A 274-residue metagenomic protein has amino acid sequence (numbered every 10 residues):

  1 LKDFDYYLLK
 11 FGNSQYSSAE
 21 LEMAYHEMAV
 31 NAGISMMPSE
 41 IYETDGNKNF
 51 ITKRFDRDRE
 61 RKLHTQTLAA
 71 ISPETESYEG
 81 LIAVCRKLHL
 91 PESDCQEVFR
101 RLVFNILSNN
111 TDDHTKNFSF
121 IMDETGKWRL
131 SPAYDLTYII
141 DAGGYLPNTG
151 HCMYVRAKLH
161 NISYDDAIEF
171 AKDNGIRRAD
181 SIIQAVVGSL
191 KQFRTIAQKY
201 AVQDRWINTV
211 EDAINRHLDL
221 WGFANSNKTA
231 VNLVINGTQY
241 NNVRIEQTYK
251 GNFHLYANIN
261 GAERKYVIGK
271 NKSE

Functional and structural regions predicted by a protein language model:
L1-T75: Conserved ATP-binding subdomain of kinase catalytic cores across diverse folds
S14-A32, E76-A142: Conserved kinase catalytic-core segment
D45-G46, I183-Q192: Small/polar glycine-rich anion-binding or flexible loop at a beta-alpha turn
N49-F55, P132, F193-A197, L255-A257: A short beta-strand motif that forms the metal-chelation/ATP-contact edge of phosphoryl-transfer active sites
I71-V84, E124-R178: Catalytic-core segments of enzymes that bind and process phosphorylated/nucleotide-bearing substrates
K127-L130, D173, R194-T229: Regulatory N- and C-terminal appendages and interdomain linkers associated with kinase/kinase-like NTP transferase
S226-N258, E263-K265: Short N-terminal "domain-start" leader segments that mark the transition from disordered tails or signal peptides into
E263-E274: Mixed-charge, Lys/Arg-enriched low-complexity segments
